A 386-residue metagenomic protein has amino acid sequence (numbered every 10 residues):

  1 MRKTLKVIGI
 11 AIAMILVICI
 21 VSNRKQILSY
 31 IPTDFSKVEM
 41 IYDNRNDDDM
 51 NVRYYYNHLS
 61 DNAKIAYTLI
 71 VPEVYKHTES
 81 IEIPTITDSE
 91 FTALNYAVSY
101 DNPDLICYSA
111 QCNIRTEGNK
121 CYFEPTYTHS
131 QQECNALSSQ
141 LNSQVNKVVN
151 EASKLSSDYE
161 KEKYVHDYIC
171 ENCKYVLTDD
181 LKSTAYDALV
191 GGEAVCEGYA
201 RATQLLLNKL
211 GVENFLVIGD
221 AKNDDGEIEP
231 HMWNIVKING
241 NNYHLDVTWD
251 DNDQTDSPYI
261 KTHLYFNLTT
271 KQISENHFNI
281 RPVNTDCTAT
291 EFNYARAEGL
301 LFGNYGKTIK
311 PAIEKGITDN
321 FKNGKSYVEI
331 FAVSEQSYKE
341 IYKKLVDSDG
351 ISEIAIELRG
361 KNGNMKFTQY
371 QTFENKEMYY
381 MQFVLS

Functional and structural regions predicted by a protein language model:
T4-L155, S274-S386: N-terminal accessory/pre-domain segments preceding catalytic cores
Y54, K64-A66, I70, G191-A194 (+2 more regions): Alpha-helix capping and helix-loop boundary segments enriched in small/acidic/polar residues
E82, V176-D180, E229: Repeated polar recognition positions within modular binding domains
F123, D187-E193, N241-V247: Short, well-ordered strand-loop elements centered on a beta-strand within folded domains, enriched for acidic residues
S130-Q132, E171-V176, A194-C196, A221-D225 (+2 more regions): Solvent-exposed loop/turn segments at secondary-structure junctions within structured extracellular/periplasmic domains
E133-A188: Secondary-structure boundary elements
D180-L181, A185-G191, G198-L205: Conserved active-site-adjacent core of cysteine acyl-enzyme catalytic domains
G198-K271: Hydrophobic/aromatic-rich core segments of domains that either
